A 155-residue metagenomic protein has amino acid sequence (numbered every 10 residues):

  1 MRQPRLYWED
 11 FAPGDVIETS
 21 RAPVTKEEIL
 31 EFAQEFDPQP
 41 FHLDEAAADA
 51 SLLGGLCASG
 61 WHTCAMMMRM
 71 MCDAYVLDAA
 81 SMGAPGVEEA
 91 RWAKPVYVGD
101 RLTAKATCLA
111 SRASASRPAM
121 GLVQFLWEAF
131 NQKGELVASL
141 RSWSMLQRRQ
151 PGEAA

Functional and structural regions predicted by a protein language model:
M1-G86, R149-A155: Hot-dog-fold acyl-thioester-processing enzymes
Q3-A12, W92, V96-A155: HotDog/MaoC-like acyl-thioester-processing domains
L77-M82, A90-V98: Mid-chain, well-packed structural core segment of small domains
